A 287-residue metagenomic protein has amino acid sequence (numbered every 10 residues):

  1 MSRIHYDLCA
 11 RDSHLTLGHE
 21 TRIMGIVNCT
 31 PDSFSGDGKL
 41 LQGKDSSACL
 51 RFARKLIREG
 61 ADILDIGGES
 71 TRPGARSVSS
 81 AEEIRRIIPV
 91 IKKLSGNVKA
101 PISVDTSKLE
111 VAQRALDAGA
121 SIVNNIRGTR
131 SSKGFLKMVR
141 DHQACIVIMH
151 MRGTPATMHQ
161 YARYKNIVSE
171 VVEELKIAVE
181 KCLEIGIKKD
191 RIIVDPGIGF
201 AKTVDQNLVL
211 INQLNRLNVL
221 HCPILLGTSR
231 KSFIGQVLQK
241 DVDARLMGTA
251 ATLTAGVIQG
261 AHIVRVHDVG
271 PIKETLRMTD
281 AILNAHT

Functional and structural regions predicted by a protein language model:
M1-E20: SAM-dependent methyltransferases
R3, A10-R11, S33-F52, T71-L94 (+5 more regions): Active-site-adjacent loop and "lid" segments of alpha/beta metabolic enzymes
T21-M24, I146, R191, P223: Structural motif
M24, A61, P101, S121 (+1 more regions): Hydrophobic "anchor" residues on beta-strands that sit immediately upstream of conserved functional sites
R51-G67: Catalytic domains of carbohydrate-active enzymes, especially glycoside hydrolases
I57-D62, K176-R191: Phosphate/pyrophosphate-binding loops at sites that engage ATP/ADP/AMP, CoA/4′-phosphopantetheine, polyphosphate
